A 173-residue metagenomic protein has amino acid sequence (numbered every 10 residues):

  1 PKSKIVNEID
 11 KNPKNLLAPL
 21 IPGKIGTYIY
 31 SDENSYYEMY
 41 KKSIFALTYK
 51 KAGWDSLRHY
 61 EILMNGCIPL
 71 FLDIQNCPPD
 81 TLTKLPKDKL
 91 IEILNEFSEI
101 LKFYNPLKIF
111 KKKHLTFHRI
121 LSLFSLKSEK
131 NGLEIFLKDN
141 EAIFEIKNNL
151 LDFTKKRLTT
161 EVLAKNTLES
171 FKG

Functional and structural regions predicted by a protein language model:
P1-S35: Catalytic donor nucleotide-activated moiety binding site of glycosyltransferases and closely related
Y28, D32-K172: Catalytic binding pocket for nucleotide-activated donors in carbohydrate/polymer assembly enzymes
